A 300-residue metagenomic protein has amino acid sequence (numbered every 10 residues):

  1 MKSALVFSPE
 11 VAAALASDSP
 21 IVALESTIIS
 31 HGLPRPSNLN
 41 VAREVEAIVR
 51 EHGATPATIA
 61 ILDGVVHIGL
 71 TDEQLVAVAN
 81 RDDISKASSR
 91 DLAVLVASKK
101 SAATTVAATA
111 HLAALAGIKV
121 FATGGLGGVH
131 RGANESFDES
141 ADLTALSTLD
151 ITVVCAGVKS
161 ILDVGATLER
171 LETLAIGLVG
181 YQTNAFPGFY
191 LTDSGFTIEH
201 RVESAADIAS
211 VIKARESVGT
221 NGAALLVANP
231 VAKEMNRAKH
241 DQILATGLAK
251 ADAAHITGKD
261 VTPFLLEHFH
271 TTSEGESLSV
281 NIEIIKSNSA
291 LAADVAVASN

Functional and structural regions predicted by a protein language model:
M1-H52, L115: N-terminal glycine-/serine-/threonine-rich phosphate-binding loop
A13-A16, I21-V22, E51, L112-L115 (+6 more regions): Solvent-exposed alpha-helices and their adjacent loops that cap or buttress functional pockets in soluble metabolic
V22-L24, P56-I61, A102, V120-G125 (+5 more regions): General beta-strand structural signal in soluble alpha/beta enzymes
S26, H31, L39-V94, V218-K233 (+2 more regions): Glycine-rich nucleotide/cofactor/substrate-binding loop typically near the N-terminus or early in the first domain
P36-A42, Q74-A79, G128-S147, R170: A glycine- and small-aliphatic-rich helix-loop capping segment at beta-alpha/alpha-beta transitions that lines
T105-V106, N134-S147, I151-E172, A206-S210: Active-site glycine-rich loop that binds ribose-phosphate moieties when present
Y190-S217: Anionic-ligand binding region
N221-S287: A C-terminal functional module that forms or caps the active site or interfaces directly with catalytic machinery
